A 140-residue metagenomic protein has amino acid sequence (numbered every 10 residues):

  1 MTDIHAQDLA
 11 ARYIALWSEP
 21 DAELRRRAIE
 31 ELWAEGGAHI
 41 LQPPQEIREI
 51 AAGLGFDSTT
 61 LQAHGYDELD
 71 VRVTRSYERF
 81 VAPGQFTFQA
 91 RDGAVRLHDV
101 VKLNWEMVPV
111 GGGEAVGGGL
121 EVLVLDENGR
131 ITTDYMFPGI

Functional and structural regions predicted by a protein language model:
M1-I140: C-terminal and inter-domain tail/linker signature
